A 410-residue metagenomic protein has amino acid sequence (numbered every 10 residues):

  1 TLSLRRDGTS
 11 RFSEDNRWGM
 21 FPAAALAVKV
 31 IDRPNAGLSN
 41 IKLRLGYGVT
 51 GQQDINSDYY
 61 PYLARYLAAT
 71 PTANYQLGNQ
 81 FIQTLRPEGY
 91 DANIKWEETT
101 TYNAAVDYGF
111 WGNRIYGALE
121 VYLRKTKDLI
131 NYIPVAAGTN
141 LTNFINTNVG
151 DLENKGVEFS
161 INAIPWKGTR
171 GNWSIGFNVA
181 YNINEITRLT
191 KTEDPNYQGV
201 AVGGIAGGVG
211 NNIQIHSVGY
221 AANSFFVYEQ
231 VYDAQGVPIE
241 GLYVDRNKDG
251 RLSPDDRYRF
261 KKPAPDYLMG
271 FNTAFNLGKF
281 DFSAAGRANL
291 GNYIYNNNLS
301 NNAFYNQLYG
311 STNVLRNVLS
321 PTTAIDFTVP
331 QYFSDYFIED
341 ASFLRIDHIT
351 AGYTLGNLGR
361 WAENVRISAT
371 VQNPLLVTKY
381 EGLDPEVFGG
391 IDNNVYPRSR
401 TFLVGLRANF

Functional and structural regions predicted by a protein language model:
T1-I213, I338-F410: Extracellular/periplasmic, surface-exposed regions of secreted and cell-surface proteins
S10, T126-K127, K248-D249, K261-P263 (+2 more regions): A short local loop/turn or secondary-structure capping micro-motif enriched for an aromatic residue
Q53-N56, K155, I161, S224 (+4 more regions): Basic, gly/Ser/Thr/Pro-rich low-complexity segments located predominantly at protein N termini
D54-A73, K191-A201, I213-S217, A221-N223 (+7 more regions): Membrane-proximal, glycine/serine-rich, low-complexity loop/turn segments characteristic of large bacterial
Y60, I94, L129-I130, V149 (+6 more regions): Short clusters of hydrophobic/aromatic residues that line enzyme substrate/ligand-binding pockets
L77-Y116, G204-A285, A324-A341, R345-H348 (+1 more regions): Outer-membrane beta-barrel transmembrane strand signature
Q235-V237, R287-Q372: Extracytoplasmic gating/loop element in the C-terminal half of outer-membrane beta-barrel translocons and assembly
